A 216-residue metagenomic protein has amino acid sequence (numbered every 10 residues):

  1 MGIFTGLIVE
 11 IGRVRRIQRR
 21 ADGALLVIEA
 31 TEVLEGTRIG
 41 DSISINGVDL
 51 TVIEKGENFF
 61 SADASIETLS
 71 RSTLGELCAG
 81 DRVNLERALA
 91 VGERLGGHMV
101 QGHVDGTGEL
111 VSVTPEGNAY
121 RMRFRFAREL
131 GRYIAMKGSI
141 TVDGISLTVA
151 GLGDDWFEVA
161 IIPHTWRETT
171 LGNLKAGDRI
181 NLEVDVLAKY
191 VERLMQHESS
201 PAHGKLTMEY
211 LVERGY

Functional and structural regions predicted by a protein language model:
M1-Y216: Conserved loop->alpha-helix
